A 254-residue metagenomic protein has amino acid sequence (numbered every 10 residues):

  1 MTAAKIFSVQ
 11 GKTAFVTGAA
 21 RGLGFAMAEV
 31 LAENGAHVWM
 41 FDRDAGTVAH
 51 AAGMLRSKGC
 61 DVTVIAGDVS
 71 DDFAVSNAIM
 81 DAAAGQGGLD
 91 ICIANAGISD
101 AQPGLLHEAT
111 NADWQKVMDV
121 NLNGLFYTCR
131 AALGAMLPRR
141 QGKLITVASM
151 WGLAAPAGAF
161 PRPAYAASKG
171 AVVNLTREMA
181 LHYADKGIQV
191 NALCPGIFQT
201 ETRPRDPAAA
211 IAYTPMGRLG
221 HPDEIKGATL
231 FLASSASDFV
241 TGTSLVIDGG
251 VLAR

Functional and structural regions predicted by a protein language model:
T2-F7, P103, A154, L230 (+1 more regions): Short C-terminal tail/terminal secondary-structure segment of NAD(P)H-dependent dehydrogenase/reductase domains
N34-A51: Conserved glycine-rich Rossmann-like NAD(P)H-binding loop of the short-chain dehydrogenase/reductase
P103-L106, T110-Q115, A210: Substrate-binding pocket helix/loop in short-chain dehydrogenase/reductase
C129, S168, T176: Active-site helix of classical SDR
S149: Residue(s) in the substrate-gating loop at a strand-loop-helix junction that position the organic substrate next
A184, Q189, V240-G242: Short, small/polar-rich loop/turn modules that mediate ligand/substrate recognition or access, typified
T214-I225, A236: A conserved structural motif in NAD(P)-dependent oxidoreductases
